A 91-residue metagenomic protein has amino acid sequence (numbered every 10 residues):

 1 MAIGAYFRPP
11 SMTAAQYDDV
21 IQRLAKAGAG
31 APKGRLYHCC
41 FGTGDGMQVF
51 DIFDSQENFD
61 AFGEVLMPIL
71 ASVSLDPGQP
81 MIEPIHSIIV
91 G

Functional and structural regions predicted by a protein language model:
M1-F50, D54-P68, L75-G91: Short S/T/G/P-rich N-terminal loop/turn motif that feeds into the first structured element of a domain
